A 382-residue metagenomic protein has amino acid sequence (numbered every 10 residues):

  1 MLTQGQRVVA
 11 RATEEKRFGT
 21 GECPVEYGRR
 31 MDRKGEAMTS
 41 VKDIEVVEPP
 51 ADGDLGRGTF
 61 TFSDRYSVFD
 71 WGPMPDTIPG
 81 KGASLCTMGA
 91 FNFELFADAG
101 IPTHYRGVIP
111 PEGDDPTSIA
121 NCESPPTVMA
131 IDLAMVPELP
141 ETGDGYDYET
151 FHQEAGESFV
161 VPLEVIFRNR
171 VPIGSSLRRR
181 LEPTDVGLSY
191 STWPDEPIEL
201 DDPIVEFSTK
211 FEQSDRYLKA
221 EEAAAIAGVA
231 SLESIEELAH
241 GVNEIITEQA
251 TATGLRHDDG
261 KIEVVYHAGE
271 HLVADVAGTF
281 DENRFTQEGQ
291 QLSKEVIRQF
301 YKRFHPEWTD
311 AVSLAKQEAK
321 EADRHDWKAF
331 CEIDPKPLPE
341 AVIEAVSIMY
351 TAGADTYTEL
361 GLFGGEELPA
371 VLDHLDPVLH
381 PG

Functional and structural regions predicted by a protein language model:
M1-K34: N-terminal amphipathic/basic-hydrophobic helices that include classical n-h-c signal peptides and signal-anchor
R33-S208, W327-G382: Active-site loop/lid in soluble adenylation, ligation, and acyl-transfer enzymes
P49, S63-R65, R170-P172, I262-G269 (+1 more regions): An acidic- and aromatic-residue-enriched active-site/binding cleft used to recognize and process polar
R106-P110, T251-H267: A short glycine-rich, hydrophobically flanked beta-strand micro-motif that places a catalytic Asp/Glu for divalent metal
E196-L232: A short mid-domain helix/strand-loop element embedded in enzyme catalytic domains that forms or borders the active-site
A227-D258: A long amphipathic alpha-helix within ATP-dependent nucleotide-binding catalytic cores
E263-H305: Catalytic activation segment of kinase domains across protein kinase-like and atypical kinase folds
Q287-K328, A341-T351: Conserved His + Asp/Glu catalytic blocks
